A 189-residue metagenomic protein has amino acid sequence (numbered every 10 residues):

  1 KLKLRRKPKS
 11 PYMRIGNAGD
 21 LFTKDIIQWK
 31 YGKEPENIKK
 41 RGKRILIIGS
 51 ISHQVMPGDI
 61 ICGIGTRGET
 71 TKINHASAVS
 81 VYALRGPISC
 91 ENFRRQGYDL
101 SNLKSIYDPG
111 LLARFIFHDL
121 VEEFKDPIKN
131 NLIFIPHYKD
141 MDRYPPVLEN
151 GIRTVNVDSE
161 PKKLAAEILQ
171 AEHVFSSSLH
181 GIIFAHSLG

Functional and structural regions predicted by a protein language model:
K1-G189: Active-site anion-handling motifs in enzyme catalytic cores
